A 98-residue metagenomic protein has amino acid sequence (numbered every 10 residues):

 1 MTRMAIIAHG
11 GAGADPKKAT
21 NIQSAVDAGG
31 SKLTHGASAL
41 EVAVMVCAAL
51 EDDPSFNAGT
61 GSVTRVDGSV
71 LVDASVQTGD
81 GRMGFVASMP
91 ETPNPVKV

Functional and structural regions predicted by a protein language model:
M1-V98: Alpha/propeptide regions of enzymes that mature by internal proteolysis
